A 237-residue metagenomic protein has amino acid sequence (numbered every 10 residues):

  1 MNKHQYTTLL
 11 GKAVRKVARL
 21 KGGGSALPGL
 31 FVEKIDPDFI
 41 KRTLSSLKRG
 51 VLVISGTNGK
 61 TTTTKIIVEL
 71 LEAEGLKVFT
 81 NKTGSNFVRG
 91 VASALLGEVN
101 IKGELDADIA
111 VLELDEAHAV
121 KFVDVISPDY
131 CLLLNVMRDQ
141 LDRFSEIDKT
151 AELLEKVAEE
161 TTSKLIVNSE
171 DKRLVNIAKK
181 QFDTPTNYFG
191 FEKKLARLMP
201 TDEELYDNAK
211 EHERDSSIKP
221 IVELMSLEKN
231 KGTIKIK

Functional and structural regions predicted by a protein language model:
M1-V53, L70-E74, R89-K102: Short, basic phosphate-binding NTP loop
R49, L133, M137-K237: Acidic, Mg2+-coordinating active-site environments of NTP-dependent enzymes
I54, T62-K82: A conserved segment at the C-terminal end of the G1
L76-G90, N135: Short beta-strand-centered segment that lines the nucleotide-binding/catalytic pocket of NTP-utilizing
T83, K102-I109, M137-R143: Short, basic, glycine/proline-bearing loop/turn elements
V88, H118-V120, L174-V175: Short, well-ordered alpha-helical microsegments
A92-I126, Y130-L133: Conserved nucleotide-sensing/catalytic segment adjacent to the nucleotide-binding pocket in NTP-handling enzymes
